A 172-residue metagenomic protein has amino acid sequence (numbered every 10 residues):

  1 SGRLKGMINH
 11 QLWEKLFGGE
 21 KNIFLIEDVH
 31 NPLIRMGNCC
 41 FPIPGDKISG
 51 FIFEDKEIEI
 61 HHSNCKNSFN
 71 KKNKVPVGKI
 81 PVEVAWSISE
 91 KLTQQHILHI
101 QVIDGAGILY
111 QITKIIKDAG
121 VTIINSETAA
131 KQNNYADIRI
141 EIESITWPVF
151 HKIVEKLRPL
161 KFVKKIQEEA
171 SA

Functional and structural regions predicted by a protein language model:
S1-L109, D118-A119, I124-Q132, E141 (+4 more regions): N-terminal non-catalytic structural scaffold regions of very large proteins
K114: Extracellular/lumenal glycan-associated surfaces
Y135: RNA substrate-recognition surfaces in RNA-acting enzymes
I138: Conserved structured catalytic cores and adjacent interaction surfaces of nucleotide-binding/hydrolyzing enzymes
V154: A glycine- and charged-residue-rich anion-binding loop/surface
